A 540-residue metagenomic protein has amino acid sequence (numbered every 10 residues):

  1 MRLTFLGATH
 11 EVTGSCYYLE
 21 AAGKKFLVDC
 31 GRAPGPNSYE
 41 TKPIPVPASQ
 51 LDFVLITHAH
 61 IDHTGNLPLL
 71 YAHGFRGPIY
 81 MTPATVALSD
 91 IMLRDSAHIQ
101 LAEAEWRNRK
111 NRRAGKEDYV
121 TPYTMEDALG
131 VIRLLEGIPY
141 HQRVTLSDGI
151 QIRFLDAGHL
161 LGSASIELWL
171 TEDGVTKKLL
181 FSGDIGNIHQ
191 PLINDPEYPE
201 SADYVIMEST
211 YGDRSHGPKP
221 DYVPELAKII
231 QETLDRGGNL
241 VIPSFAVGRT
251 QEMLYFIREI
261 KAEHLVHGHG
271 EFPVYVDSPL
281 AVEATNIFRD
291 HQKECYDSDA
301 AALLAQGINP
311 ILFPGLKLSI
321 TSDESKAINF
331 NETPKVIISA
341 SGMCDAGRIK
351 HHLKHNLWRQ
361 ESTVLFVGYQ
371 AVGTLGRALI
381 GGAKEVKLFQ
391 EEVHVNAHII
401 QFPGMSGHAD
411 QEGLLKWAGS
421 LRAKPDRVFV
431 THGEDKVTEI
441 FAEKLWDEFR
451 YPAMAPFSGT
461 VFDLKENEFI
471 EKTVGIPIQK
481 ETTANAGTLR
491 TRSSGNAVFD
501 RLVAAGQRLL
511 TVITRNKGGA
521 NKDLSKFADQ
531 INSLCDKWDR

Functional and structural regions predicted by a protein language model:
M1-L55, H60, T64, Y71-E252 (+1 more regions): His/Asp/Glu-rich metal-coordinating catalytic cores of metallo-dependent phosphodiesterases/hydrolases acting on
E20-A22, P43, L168-T171, P196-P199 (+6 more regions): Short, solvent-exposed amphipathic alpha-helical segments in soluble enzyme and RNA/protein-processing domains
I150-F154, I287-C295, L415-K416, K465-P477: Short, surface-exposed amphipathic charged segments that create phosphate/polyanion-binding patches used for binding
P191-I206, Q292-D299, Q370-N396: Short, compositionally biased "basic patch" segments
I229-T374, K387-F389, V437-E439, K444-D447 (+1 more regions): Hard-cation-handling environments
R359, E434-Q479: C-terminal, active-site-flanking charged/polar segments
L379, K387-A418: Generic long, charged, amphipathic alpha-helical segments
G459-K526: Charged, amphipathic alpha-helical linkers/stalks
